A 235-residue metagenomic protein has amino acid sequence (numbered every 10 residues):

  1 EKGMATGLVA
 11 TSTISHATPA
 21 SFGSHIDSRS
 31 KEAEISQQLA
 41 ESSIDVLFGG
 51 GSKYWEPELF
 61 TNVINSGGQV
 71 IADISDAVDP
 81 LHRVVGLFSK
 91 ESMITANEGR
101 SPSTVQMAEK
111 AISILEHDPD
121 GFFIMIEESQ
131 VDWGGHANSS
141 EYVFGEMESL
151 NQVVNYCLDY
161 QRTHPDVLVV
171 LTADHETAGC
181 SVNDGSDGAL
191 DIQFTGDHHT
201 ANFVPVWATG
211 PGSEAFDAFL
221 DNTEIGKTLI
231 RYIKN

Functional and structural regions predicted by a protein language model:
E1-N235: Feature captures the catalytic ectodomains and active-site-proximal regions of enzymes that hydrolyze or transfer
